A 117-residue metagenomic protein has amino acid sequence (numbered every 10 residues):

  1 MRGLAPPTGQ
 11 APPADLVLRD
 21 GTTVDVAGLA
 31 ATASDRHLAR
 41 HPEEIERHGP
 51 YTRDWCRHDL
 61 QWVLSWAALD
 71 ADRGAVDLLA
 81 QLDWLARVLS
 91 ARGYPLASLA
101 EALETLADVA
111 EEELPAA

Functional and structural regions predicted by a protein language model:
M1-A117: Core of compact, soluble alpha-helical bundle domains
